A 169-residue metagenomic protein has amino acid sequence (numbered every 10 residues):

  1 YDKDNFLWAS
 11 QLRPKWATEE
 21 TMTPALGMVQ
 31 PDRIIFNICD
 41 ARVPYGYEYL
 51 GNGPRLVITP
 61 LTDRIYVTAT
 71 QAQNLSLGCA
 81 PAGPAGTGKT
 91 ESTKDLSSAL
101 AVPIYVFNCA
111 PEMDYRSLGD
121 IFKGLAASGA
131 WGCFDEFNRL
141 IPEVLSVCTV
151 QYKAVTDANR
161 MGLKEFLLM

Functional and structural regions predicted by a protein language model:
Y1-P60, R64: Extended, charged/polar low-complexity intrinsically disordered regions
R55-I58, I104-D114, R139-P142: Flexible beta-alpha connector loops of hexameric P-loop NTPases
R55-P60, T68, P84-G88, L96: Outer-pore/vestibule module of multi-pass helical membrane proteins
L61-T62, T70-S76: Phosphate-binding P-loop
Q73-F107, I121-A127, T149, A154: Walker A/P-loop
A85-T90, A110-S117, E165-L168: Short acidic loop-to-helix transition motifs that present clustered carboxylates
M113-F137, E143: Conserved alpha-helical scaffold flanking the Walker A/P-loop in AAA+ ATPase domains
R139-M169: Conserved catalytic/switch belt of AAA+ P-loop NTPases
